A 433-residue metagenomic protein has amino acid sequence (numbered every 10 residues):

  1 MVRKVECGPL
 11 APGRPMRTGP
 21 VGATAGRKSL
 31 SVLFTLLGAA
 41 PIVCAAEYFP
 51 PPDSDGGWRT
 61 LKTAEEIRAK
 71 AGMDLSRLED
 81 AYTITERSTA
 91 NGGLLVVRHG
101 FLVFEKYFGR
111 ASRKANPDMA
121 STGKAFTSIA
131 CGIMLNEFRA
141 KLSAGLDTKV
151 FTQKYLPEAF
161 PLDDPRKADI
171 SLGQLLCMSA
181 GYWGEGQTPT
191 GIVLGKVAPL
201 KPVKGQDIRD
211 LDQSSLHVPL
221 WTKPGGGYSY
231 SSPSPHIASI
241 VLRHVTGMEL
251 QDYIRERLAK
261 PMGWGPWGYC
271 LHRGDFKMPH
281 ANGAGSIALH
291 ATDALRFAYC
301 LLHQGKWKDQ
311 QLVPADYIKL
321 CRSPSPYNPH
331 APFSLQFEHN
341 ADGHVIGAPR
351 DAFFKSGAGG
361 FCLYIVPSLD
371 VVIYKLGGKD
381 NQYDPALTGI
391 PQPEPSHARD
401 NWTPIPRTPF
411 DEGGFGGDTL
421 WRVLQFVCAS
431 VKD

Functional and structural regions predicted by a protein language model:
S29-P41: Bacterial N-terminal signal peptides
I42-S112, P117, N136-A144, M248 (+2 more regions): N-terminal leader/targeting segments and the immediately adjacent pre-domain N-terminus
G100, P117-L146, L175, A238-L242 (+1 more regions): Active-site SXXK
F101-K106, F151, T188-P224, M248-C270: Short, charged, amphipathic alpha-helices and their helix-cap/turn boundaries
D118, E137-W183, H217, H244-A284 (+1 more regions): Active-site helix/loop module of the DD-peptidase/beta-lactamase fold, centered on the serine-lysine SxxK catalytic
M178, S234-V241, G285-W307, F361-G378: Active-site-proximal alpha-helical segments within enzyme catalytic domains
G265-W267, L271-H272, K319-V372: Active-site Gly/Thr loop motif
K355-D433: Structured C-terminal helix/loop/strand segments within mature extracytoplasmic catalytic/sensor domains
